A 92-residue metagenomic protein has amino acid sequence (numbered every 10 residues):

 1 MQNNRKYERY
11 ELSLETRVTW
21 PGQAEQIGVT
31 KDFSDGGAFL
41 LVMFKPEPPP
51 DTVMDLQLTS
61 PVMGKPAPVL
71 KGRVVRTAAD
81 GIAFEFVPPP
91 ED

Functional and structural regions predicted by a protein language model:
M1-D92: Structured alpha-helical
